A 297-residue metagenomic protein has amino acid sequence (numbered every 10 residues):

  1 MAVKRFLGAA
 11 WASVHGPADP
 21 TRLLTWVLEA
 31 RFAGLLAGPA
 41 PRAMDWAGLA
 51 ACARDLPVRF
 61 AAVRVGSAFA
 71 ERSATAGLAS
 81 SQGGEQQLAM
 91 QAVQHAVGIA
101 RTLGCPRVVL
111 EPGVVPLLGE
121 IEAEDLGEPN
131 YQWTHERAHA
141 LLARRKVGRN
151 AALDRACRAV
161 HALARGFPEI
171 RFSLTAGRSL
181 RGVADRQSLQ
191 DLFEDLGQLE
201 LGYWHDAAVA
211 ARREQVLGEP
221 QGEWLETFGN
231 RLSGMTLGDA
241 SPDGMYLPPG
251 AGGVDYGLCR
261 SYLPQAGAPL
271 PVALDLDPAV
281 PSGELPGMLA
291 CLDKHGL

Functional and structural regions predicted by a protein language model:
M1-G8, V14-L28, A43, G48 (+5 more regions): Histidine-acidic metal/acid-base catalytic patches
M1-W11, G66-G77, P116, E122 (+1 more regions): N-terminal small/glycine-rich loop or linker at the start of catalytic domains across soluble metabolic enzymes
L28-G34, E169-L174, A268-P269: Short, surface-exposed connector motifs at secondary-structure boundaries
A33-R42: A short beta-strand-loop structural module common to alpha/beta enzyme folds
D45-R64, E124-H135: Short acidic, glycine/proline-enriched helix-loop-strand junctions
R64-A68, L110-V115, G238-A240: Short loop/turn segments at strand-loop or loop-helix junctions that form parts of catalytic or ligand-binding pockets
L78-G202: Active-site acidic/histidine proton-transfer and metal-coordination neighborhood in alpha/beta enzyme cores
